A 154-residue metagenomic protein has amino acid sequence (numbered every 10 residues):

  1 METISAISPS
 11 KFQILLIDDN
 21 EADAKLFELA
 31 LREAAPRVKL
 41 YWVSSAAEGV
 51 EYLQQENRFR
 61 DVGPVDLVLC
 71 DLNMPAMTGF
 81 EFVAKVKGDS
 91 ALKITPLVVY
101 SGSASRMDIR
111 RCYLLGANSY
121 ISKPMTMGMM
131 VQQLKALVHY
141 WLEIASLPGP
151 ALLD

Functional and structural regions predicted by a protein language model:
M1-L15, E21-K39, A47, Q54 (+2 more regions): Non-catalytic signal-transmission and effector/linker regions of two-component phosphorelay proteins
A35, N57-G63, K87-I94, L115: Conserved phosphotransfer cores of two-component systems
D71, S101: Active-site residues of response regulator receiver
M74: Receiver (REC) domain active-site loop signature in two-component systems and cognate sites in sensor histidine kinases
S103-M107: Negatively charged, flexible loop motifs adjacent to catalytic sites in prokaryotic signal transduction proteins
N118: Short, glycine/charged-rich "phosphate-handling" switch motifs in NTP-dependent and phosphotransfer domains
K123: A Lys-centered signature of the CheY-like receiver
